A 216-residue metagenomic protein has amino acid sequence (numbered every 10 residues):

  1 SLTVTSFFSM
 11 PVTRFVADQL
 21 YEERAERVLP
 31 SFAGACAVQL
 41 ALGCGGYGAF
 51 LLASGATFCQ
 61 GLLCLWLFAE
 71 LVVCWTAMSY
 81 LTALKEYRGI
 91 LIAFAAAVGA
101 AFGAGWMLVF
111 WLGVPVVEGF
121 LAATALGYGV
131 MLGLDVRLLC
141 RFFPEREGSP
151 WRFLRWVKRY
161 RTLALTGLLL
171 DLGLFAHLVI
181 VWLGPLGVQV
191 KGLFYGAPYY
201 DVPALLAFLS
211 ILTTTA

Functional and structural regions predicted by a protein language model:
L2-S6, C64-V72, F94-V98, A125 (+2 more regions): Residue-level hotspots within the lipid-embedded alpha helices of multi-pass solute transporters
F8, V12, A77, A104 (+1 more regions): Hydrophobic/aromatic residues in alpha-helical transmembrane segments
F8-G48: Membrane-water interface segments that mark the loop-to-transmembrane alpha-helix transition
Y21, A83-L84, F110-V114: Membrane-helix boundary and inter-helical linker elements of multi-pass secondary transporters
R27-V28, E86-A93, F120: Alpha-helical transmembrane segments and their helix-entry boundary regions
C36-L40, A49-L81, L91: Alpha-helical transmembrane segments of multi-pass membrane proteins
A93-C140: Hydrophobic alpha-helical transmembrane segments
A123-P144, P150-A216: Transmembrane helical elements of multi-pass membrane transporters/channels
